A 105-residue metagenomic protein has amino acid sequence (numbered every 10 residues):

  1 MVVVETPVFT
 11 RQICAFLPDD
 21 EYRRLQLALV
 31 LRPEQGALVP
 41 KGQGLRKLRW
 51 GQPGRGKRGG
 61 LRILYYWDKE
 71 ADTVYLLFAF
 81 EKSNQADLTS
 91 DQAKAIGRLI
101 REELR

Functional and structural regions predicted by a protein language model:
M1-D20: Arg/Lys-rich, positively charged N-terminal/basic patches that mediate binding to nucleic acids
V8, D19-D20, R24, G44 (+2 more regions): Sequence/structural signature of beta-propeller domains
C14-L17, P53, Q85: Amphipathic alpha-helical interaction elements
L27-K57: A short, surface-exposed loop/turn module that caps and links secondary-structure elements
P53-R55, Y66-K69: Short polar/acidic secondary-structure junctions
R58-I63: Short, surface-exposed coil-to-beta transition loops
W67-R105: Enriched for short, Lys/Arg-rich terminal
